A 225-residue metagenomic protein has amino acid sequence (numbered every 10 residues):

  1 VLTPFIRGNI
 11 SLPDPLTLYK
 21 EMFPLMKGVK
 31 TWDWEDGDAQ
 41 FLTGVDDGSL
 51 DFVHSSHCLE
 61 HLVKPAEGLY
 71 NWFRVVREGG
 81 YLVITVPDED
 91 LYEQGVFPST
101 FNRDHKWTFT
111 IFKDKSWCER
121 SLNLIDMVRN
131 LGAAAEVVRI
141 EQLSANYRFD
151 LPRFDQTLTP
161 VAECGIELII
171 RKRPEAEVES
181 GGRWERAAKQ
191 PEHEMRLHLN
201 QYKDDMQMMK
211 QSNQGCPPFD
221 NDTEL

Functional and structural regions predicted by a protein language model:
V1-E93, L168-I170: Conserved SAM-binding loop
A66-F73, Y81-E224: S-adenosyl-L-methionine-dependent methyltransferase catalytic module, highlighting the catalytic core
